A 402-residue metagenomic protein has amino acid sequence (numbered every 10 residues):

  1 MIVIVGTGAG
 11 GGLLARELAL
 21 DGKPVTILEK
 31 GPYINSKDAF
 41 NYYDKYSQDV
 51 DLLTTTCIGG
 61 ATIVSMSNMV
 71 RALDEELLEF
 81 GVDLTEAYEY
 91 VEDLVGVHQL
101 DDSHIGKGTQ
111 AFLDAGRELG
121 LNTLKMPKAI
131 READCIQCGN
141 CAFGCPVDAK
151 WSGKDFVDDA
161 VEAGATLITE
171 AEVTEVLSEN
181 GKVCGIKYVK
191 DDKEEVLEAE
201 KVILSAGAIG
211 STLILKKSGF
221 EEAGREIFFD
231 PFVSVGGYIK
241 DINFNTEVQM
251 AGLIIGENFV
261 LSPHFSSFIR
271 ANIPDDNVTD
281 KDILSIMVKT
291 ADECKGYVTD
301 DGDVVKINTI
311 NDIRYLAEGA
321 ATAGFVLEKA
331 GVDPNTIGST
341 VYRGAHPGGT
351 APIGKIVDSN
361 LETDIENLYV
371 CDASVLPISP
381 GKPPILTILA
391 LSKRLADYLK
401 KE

Functional and structural regions predicted by a protein language model:
M1-L78, Y188, E222-G237: N-terminal glycine-rich phosphate/pyrophosphate-binding loop and immediately adjacent elements
L20, P24, G31-I34, F40-N41 (+6 more regions): Glycine-rich loop(s) and the adjacent beta-strand/alpha-helix scaffold that form part
A61, F220-A321, F325, D364 (+1 more regions): FAD cofactor-binding and catalytic pocket of flavoenzymes
I63-V64, N68-I136: Rossmann-like flavin
L94-Q99, T123-A163, G302-N308: Helix-loop-beta segment of a Rossmann-like dinucleotide-binding subdomain
I136-E195, E200: Helical element adjacent to the flavin cofactor pocket in flavoenzyme catalytic cores
Q137-N140, G144, E175, E318-G381 (+1 more regions): A glycine-rich dinucleotide-binding beta-alpha-beta segment and adjacent secondary-structure elements that constitute
L386-K401: An active-site-proximal "capping" alpha-helix that borders the catalytic cofactor pocket
